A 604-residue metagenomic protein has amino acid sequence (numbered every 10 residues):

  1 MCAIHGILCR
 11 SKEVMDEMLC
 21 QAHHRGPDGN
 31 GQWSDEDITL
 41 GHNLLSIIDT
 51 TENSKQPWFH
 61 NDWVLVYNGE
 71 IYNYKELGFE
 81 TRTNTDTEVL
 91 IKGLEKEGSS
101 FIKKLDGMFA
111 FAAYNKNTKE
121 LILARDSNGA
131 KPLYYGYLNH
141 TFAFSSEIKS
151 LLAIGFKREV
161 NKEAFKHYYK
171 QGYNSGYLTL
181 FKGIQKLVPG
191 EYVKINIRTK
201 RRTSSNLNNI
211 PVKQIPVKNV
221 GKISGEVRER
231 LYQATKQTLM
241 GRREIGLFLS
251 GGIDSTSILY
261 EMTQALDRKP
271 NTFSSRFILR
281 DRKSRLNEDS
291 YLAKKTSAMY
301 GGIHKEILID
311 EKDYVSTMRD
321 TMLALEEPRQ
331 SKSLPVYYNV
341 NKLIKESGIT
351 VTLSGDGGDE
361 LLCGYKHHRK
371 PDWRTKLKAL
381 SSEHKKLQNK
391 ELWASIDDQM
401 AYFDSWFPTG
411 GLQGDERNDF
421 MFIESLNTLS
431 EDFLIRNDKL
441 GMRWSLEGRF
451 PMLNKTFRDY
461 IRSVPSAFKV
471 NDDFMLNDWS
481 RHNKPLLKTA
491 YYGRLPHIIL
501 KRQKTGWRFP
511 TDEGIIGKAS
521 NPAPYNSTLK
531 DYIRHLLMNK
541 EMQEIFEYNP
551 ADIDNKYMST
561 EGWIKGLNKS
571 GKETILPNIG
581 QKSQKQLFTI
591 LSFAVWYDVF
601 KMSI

Functional and structural regions predicted by a protein language model:
M1, S100, G183-V188, G348-V351 (+1 more regions): Adenosyl-5′-phosphate
M1-A324, Y337, G493, I498: Cysteine-centered catalytic environments shared across enzyme families
S11, D86, L105, N161 (+11 more regions): Hydrophobic (often cysteine-bearing) scaffold residues that line and stabilize catalytic clefts of nucleotide/cofactor
G225-L247, Y337, L343-S347, V351 (+2 more regions): Phosphate/ATP-binding catalytic cores across multiple sugar-kinase/actin-like superfamilies, primarily ASKHA
Y314-L334, Y338-N339, Y557-E561, K565: Mobile, glycine- and charge-enriched loop segments and immediately flanking short secondary-structure elements within
R319-L323, E346, H367-R369, G514-G517: Short low-complexity, flexible loop/linker segments enriched in glycine and/or proline with clustered acidic
I349-D359, C363-Y365, R502: Short acidic/histidine-rich active-site segments
L361-Q388: A mobile, often basic/glycine-rich helix-loop segment that functions as the active-site lid/recognition loop
